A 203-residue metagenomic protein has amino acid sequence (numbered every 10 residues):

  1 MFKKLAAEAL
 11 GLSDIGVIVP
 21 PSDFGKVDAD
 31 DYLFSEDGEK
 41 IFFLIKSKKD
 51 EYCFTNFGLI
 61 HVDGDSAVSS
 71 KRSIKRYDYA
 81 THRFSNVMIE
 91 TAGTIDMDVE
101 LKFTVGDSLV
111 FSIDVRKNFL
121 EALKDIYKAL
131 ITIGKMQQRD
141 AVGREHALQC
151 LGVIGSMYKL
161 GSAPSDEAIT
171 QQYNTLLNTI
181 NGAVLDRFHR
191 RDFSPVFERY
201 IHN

Functional and structural regions predicted by a protein language model:
M1-K71, I169, G182: N-terminal recruitment modules of adaptor/scaffold proteins
F2-L10, I18-F24, S69-N203: Acidic, Ser/Thr- and proline-rich intrinsically disordered linker/docking segments of eukaryotic scaffolds
